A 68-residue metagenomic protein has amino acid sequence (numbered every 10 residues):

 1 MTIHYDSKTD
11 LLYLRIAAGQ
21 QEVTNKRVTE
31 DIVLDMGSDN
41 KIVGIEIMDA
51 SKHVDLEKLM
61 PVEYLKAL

Functional and structural regions predicted by a protein language model:
M1-L68: Small, basic N-terminal interaction modules of short regulatory proteins
